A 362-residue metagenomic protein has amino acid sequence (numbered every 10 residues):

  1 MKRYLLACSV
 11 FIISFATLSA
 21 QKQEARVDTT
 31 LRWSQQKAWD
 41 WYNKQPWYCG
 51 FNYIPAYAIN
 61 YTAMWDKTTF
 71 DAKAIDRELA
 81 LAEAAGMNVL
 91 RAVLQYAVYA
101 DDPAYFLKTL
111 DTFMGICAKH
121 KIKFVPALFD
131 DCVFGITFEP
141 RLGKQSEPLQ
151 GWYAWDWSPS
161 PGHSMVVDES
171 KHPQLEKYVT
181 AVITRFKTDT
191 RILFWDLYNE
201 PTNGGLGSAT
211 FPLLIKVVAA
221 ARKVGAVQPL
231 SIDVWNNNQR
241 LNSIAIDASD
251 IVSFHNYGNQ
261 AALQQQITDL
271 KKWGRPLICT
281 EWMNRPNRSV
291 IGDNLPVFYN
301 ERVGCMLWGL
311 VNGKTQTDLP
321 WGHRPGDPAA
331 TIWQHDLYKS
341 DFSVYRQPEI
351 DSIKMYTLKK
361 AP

Functional and structural regions predicted by a protein language model:
M1-Q23: Bacterial Sec-dependent N-terminal signal peptides
K2-R3, W39-W41, L295-N300: A general structural signal for short secondary-structure junctions and capping/turn motifs
K22-V27, A361-P362: Low-complexity, Pro/Thr/Ser/Gly/Ala-rich linker/spacer regions in secreted, extracellular modular proteins
A25-S249, H255, Q260-A262, K272-W273 (+7 more regions): Active-site mouth of glycoside hydrolases
I267, R288-Y299, Q316-R324: Histidine/acidic-residue-rich catalytic or RNA/ligand-binding cores of hydrolases and nuclease-related proteins
I278-E281, G304-G309: Conserved active-site loop/cleft motifs that coordinate metal ions or position small ligands
P320-P362: Extended, alpha-helix-rich binding/interface surfaces that flank or overlap catalytic cores and mediate recognition
